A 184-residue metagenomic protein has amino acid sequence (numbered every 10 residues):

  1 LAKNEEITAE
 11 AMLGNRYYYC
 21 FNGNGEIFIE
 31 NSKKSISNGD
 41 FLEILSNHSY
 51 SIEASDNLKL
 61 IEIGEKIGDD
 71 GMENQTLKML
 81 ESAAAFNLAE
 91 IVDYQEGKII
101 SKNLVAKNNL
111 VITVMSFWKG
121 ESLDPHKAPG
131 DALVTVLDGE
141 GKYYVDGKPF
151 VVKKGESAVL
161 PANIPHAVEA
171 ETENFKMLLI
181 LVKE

Functional and structural regions predicted by a protein language model:
L1-M12, G97-S101, V111-A128, A162 (+1 more regions): Conserved short histidine dyad/triad with adjacent acidic residue
E5-T8, F41-L42, S46-S51, S122-L123 (+2 more regions): Histidine-centered metal-chelating micro-motifs
L13-E26, E30, P129-D146: Glycine- and acidic-residue-biased ligand/ion/polar-headgroup-sensing regions
F21-N22, S37-N38, D56, L137-D138 (+1 more regions): A cytosolic small-molecule/anion-sensing beta-strand core signal
N31-N47, D146-A162: Short acidic-glycine-tyrosine-enriched beta hairpin
S37-N38, N57-K59, G64-N109: A short, N-terminal "cap"/entry segment at the start of jelly-roll beta-barrel domains of the cupin/DSBH fold
S46-G71, A162-E184: Ligand-binding loop in jelly-roll beta-barrel domains
